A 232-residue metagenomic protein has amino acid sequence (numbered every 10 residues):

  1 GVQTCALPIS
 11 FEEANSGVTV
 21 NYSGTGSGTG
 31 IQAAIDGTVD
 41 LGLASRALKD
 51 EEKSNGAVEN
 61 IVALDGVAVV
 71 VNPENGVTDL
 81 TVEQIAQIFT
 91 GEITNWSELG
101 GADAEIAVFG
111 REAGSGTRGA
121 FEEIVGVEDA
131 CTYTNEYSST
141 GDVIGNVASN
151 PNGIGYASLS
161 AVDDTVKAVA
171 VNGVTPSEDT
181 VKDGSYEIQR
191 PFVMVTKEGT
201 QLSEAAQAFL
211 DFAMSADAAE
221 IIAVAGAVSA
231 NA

Functional and structural regions predicted by a protein language model:
G1-A232: Exported/periplasmic ABC-transporter solute-binding proteins
